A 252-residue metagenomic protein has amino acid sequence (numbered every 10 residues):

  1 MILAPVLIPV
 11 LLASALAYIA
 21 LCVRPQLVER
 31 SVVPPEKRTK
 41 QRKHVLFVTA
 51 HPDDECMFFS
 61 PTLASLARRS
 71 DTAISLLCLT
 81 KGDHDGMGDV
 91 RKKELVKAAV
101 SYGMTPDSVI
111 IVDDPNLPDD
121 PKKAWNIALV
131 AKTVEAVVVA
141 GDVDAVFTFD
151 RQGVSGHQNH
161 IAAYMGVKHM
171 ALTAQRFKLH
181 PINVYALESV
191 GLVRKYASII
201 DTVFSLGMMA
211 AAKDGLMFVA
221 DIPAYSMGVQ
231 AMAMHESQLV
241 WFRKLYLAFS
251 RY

Functional and structural regions predicted by a protein language model:
I2-H180, M234, Y246: Active-site beta-strand->loop->alpha-helix modules in alpha/beta enzyme cores, enriched in Gly/His/Asp(Glu)
I2-Y18, T173-Y252: The feature marks non-catalytic terminal segments
